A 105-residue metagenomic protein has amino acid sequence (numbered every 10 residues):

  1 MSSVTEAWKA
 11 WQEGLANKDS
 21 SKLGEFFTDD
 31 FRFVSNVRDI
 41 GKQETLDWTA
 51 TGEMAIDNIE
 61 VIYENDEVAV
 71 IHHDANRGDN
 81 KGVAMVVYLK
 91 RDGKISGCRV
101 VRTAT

Functional and structural regions predicted by a protein language model:
S2-V4: Generic helix N-cap/helix-start motif at coil->alpha-helix transitions
K9-Q12, R32-T105: A beta-strand edge to alpha-helix "cap/lid" segment located at domain peripheries
N17-V34: Short, well-ordered alpha-helical segments enriched in acidic and aromatic residues
